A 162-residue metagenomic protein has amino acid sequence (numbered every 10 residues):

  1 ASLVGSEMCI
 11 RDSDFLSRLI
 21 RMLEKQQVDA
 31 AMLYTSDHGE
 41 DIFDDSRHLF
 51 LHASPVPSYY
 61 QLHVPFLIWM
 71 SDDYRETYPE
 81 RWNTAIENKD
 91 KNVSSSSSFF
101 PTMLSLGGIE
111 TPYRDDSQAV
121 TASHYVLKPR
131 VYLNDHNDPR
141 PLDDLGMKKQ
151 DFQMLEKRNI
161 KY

Functional and structural regions predicted by a protein language model:
A1-G5, C9-I10: Single conserved hydrophobic/aromatic residue that forms the stacking wall/gate of nucleotide- or nucleobase-binding
S6-E7, D41-A53: Active-site His/acidic residue clusters
E7, D14, N92: Acidic helix/loop or adjacent segment enriched in Glu/Asp that either coordinates divalent metal
S17, R21-D29, I42, P55-S58 (+1 more regions): Membrane-interface soluble catalytic domains
Y34-G39: DG-centered beta-turn motif at the end of beta-strands
H63-F66: Small-molecule pocket liners
